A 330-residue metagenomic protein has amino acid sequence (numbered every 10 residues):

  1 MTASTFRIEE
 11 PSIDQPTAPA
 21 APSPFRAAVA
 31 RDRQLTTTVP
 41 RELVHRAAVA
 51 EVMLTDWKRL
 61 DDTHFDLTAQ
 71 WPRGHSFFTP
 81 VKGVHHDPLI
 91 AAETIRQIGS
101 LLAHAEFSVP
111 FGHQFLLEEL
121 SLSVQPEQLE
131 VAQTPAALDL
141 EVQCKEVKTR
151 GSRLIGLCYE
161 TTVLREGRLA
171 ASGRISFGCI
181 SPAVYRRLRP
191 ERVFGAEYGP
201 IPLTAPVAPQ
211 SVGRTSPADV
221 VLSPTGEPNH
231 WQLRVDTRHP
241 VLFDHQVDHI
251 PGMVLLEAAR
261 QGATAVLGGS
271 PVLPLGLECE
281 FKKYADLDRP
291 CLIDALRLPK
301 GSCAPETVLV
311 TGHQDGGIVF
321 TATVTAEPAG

Functional and structural regions predicted by a protein language model:
M1-G83, G178-L242, G330: Non-catalytic linker/capping segments at the edges of enzyme domains
L54-T55, L117-E119, C158, S172 (+2 more regions): Hydrophobic residues on conserved beta-strands that form the core of alpha/beta folds
L67-R73, F111-S121: A short glycine/small-residue-enriched secondary-structure motif
T79, E127, V247-H249: Hydrophobic alpha-helical segments that drive targeting, anchoring, or assembly
H86-G112, I250-V272: Active-site helix/loop of acyl-thioester processing domains in fatty-acid/polyketide metabolism, spanning hotdog-fold
L120-E166, L275-I318: Hydrophobic beta-sheet segments that form the core/acyl-binding groove of ACP/CoA-dependent acyl-chain-processing
T149-G195, T307-G330: Mixed-charge, glycine-accented linear interaction segment located at domain edges/termini
P217-K283, L287-L292, L309-T311: Acidic/His-leaning functional-site neighborhoods
